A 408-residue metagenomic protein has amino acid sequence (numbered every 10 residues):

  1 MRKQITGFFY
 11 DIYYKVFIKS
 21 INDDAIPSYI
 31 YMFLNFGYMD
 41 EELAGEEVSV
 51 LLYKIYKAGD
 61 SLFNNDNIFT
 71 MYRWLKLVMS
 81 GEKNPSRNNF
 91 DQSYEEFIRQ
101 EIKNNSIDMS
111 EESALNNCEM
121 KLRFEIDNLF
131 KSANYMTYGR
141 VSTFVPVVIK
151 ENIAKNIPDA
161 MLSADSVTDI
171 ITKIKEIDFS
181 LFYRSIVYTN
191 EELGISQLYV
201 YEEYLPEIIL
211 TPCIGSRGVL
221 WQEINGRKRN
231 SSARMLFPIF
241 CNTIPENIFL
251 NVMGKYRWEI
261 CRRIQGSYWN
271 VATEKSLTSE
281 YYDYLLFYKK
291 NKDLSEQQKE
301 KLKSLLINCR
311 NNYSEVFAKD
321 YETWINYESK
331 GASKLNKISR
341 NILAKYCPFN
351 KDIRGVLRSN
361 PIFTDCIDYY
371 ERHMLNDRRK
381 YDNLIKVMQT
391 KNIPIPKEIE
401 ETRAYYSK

Functional and structural regions predicted by a protein language model:
M1-A25, Y29-Y31, N35-G37: N-terminus-biased targeting/localization segments
P27-K173, F179-K408: Active-site-flanking segments in enzyme catalytic domains
